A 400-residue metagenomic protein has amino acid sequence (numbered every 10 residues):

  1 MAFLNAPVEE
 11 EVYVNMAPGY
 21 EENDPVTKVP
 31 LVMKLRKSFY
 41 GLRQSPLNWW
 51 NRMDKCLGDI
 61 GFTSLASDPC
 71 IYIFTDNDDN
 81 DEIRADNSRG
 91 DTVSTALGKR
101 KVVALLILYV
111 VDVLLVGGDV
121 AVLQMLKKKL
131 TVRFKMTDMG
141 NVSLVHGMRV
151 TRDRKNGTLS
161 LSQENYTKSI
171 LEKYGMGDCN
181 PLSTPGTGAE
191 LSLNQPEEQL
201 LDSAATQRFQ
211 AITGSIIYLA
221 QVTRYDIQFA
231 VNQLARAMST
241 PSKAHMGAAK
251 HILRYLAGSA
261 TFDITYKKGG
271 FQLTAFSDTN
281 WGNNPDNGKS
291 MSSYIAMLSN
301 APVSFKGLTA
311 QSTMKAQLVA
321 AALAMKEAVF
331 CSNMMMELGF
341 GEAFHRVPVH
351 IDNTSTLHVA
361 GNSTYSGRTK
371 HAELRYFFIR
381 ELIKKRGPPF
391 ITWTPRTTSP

Functional and structural regions predicted by a protein language model:
M1-A6, D112-L114, T279-N287, S355-L357: Short acidic, Gly/Ser-rich segments with clustered Asp/Glu that frequently serve as metal-coordination loops in enzyme
M1-I107, D112-K135: Metal/cofactor- and membrane transport-associated sequence elements
V14, G41, M53, L57 (+19 more regions): Mobile genetic element proteins and their domesticated derivatives, centered on retroelements and DNA transposons
L35, F39, D138-T261, T394: C-terminal reverse transcriptase regions that engage the nucleic-acid substrate
I60, S64-S67, L115-T167, E172 (+2 more regions): Polymerase palm active-site segment centered on the conserved acidic dipeptide of motif C
L144, A237, Q272, G307-P400: RNase H-like nuclease module associated with reverse transcription
I216, A275-M314: RNase H-like nuclease fold core
R254-T279, F340-E342: Structured nucleic-acid-interacting core domains from mobile-element enzymes and related host factors, especially RNase
